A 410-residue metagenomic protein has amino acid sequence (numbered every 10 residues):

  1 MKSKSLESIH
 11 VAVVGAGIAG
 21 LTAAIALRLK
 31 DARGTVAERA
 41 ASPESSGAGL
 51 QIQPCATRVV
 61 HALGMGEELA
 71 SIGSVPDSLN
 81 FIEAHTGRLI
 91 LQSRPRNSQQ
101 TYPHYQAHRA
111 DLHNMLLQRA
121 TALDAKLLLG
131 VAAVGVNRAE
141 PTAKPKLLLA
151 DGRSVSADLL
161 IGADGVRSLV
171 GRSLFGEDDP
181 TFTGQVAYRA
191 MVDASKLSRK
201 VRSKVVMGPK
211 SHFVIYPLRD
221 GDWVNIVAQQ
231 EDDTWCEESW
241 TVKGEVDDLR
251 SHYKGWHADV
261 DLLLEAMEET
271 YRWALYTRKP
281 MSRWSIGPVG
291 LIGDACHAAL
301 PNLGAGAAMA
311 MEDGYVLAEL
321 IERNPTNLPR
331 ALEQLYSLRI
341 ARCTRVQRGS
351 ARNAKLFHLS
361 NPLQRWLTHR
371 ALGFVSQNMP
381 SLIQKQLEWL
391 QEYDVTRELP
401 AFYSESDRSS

Functional and structural regions predicted by a protein language model:
M1-S8, S71, L262, S282 (+2 more regions): C-terminal helical "tail/cap" subdomain of flavin- and related membrane-associated enzymes
K2-V11, R28, Q53-M191, D233-R250 (+1 more regions): Conserved N-terminal helical subregion
V13-L29, A37-A40, I161-G162, I215 (+2 more regions): Conserved mid-domain beta->alpha element of the FAD-binding
G34: Short beta-strand element of Class I
S168, A187-R189, S211-V214, C296-H297: Histidine-centered metal-chelating micro-motifs
T181-Q185, K200-R202, V246, A258-A274: A short coil-to-beta-strand element that immediately follows conserved catalytic motifs
S195-K200, R323: Short helix-loop capping/hinge motifs at secondary-structure junctions, enriched in acidic/polar residues
R202-C236, V246, R250-K254, L275: Active-site substrate-recognition segment that forms the wall of the catalytic cavity or substrate channel
